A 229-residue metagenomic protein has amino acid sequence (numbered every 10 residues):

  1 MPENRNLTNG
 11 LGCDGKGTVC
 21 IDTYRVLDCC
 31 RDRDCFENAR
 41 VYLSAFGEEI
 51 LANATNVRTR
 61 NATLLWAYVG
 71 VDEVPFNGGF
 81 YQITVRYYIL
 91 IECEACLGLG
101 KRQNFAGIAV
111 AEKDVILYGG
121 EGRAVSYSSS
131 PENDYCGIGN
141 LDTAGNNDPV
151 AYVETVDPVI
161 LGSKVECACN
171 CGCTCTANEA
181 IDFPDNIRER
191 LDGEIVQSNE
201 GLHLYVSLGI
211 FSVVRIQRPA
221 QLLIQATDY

Functional and structural regions predicted by a protein language model:
M1-Y229: Viral structural modules
